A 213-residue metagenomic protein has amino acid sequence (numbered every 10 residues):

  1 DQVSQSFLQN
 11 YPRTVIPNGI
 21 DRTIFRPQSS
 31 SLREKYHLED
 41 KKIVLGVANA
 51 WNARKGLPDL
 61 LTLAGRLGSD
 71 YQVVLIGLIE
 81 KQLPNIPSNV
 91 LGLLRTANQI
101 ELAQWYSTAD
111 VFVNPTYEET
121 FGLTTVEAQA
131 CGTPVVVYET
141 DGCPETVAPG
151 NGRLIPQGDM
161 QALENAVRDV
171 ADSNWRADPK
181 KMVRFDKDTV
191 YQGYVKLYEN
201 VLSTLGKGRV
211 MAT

Functional and structural regions predicted by a protein language model:
G19: Carbohydrate-associated surface elements
L38-K55, L61-G65: Conserved donor-binding/catalytic core segment of Leloir-type glycosyltransferases
G77-A103: Nucleotide-activated donor-binding/catalytic signature segment of Leloir-type glycosyltransferases, i.e., the conserved
R95, P149, R153-M160, D169-S173: Conserved acidic donor-binding segment of nucleotide-sugar-dependent glycosyltransferases
Q104-A109, Y194: Short alpha-helical donor nucleotide-sugar binding micro-motif in glycosyltransferases
Y117: Aromatic "clamp/platform" in nucleotide-sugar-dependent glycosyltransferases that forms part of the donor/acceptor
P134-V137: Short hydrophobic beta-strand element within catalytic cores of glycosyltransferases and related nucleotide-activated
N174-L205: A charged, aromatic-enriched C-terminal amphipathic alpha-helix characteristic of glycosyltransferases across folds
